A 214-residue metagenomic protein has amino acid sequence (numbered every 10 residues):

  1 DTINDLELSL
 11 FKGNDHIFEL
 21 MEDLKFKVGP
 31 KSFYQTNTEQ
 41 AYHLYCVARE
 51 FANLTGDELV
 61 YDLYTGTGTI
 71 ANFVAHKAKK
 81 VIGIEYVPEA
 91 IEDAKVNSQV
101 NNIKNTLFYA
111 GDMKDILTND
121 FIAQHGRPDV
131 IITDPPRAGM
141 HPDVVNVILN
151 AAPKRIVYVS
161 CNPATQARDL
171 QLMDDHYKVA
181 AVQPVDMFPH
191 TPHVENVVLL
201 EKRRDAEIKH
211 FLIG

Functional and structural regions predicted by a protein language model:
D1-G214: Rossmann-like S-adenosyl-L-methionine
